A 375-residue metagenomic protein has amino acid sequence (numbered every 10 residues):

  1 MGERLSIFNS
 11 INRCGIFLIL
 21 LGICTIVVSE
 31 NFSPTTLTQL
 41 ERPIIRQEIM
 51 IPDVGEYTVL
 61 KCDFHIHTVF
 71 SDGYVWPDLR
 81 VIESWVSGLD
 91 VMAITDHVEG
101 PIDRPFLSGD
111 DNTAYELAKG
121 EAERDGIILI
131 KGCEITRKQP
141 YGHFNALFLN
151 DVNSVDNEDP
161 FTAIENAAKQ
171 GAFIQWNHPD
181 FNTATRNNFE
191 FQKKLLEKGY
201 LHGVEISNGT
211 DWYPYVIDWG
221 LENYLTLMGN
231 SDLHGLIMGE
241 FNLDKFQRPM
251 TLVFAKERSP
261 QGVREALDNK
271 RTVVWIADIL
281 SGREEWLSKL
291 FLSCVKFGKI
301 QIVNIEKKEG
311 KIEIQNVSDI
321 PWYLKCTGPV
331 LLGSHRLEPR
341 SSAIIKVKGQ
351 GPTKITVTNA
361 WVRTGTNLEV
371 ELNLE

Functional and structural regions predicted by a protein language model:
G2, F181-T183: Charged/polar, low-hydrophobicity segments characteristic of intrinsically disordered regions and flexible loops
E3-I16: Bacterial N-terminal signal peptides that target proteins for export
N12, E30-C62, V81, Q139-L149 (+1 more regions): Charged catalytic cores and adjacent phosphate/nucleic-acid-binding surfaces used for phosphate/nucleic-acid chemistry
I16-F17, V27: Cleavable N-terminal signal peptides
E41-G171, N177, T185-R186, E197-G199 (+2 more regions): A metal-dependent hydrolase metal-coordination microenvironment
H97, I135, D180, L233 (+1 more regions): Residue-level "edge-of-site" marker
